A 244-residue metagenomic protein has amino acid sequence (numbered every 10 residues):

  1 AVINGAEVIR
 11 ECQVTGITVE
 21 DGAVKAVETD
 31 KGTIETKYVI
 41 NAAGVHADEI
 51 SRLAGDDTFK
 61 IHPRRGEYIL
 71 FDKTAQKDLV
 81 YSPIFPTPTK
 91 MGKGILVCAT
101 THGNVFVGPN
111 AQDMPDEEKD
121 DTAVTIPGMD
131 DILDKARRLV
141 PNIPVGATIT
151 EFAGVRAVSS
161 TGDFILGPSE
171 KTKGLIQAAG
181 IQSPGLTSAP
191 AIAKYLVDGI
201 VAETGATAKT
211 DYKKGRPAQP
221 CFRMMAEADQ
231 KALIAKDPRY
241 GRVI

Functional and structural regions predicted by a protein language model:
N4, E49, L53, G199 (+1 more regions): Active-site catalytic microenvironments for nucleophilic, acid-base chemistry
N4-V14: A conserved beta-strand/loop element that lines the FAD pocket in flavoprotein oxidoreductases
V8-R10, N41, V107, T148-T150 (+1 more regions): General beta-strand structural signal in soluble alpha/beta enzymes
C12, G44-V45, P190: Alpha-helix N-cap/helix-start capping motif
T15-T18, I149: Conserved positions in beta-strands of structured domains
I17-G108, M114-A123, D134, I143 (+1 more regions): Flavin-dependent oxidoreductases
G92, T101-H102, E117-V243: C-terminal catalytic lobe of FAD-dependent flavoproteins
